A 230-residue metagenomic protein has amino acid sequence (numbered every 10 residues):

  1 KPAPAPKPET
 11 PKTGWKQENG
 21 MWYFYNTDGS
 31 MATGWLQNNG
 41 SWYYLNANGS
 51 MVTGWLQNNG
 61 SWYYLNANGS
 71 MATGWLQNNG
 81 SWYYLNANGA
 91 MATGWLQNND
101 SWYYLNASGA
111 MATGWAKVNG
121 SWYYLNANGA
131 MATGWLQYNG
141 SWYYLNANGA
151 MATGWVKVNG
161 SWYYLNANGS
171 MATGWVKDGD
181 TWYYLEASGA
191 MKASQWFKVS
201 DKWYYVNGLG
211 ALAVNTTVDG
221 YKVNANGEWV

Functional and structural regions predicted by a protein language model:
K1-V230: Extracellular adhesion/carbohydrate-binding repeat motifs centered on closely spaced tryptophans
